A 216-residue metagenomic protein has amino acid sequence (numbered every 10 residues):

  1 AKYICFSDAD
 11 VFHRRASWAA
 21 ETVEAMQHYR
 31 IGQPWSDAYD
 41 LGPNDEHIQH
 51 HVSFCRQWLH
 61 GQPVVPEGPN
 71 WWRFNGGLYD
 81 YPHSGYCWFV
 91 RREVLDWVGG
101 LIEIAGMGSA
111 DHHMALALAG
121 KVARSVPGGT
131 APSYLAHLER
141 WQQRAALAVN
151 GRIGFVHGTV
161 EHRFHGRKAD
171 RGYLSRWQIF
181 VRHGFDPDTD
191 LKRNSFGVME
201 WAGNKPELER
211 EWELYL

Functional and structural regions predicted by a protein language model:
A1-K2, C87: A conserved donor-nucleotide-binding helix/loop in the catalytic core of Leloir-type glycosyltransferases
K2-R14: Short beta-strand-to-loop acidic/aromatic patch adjacent to the donor-nucleotide binding site
Y3, R30-I31, I153: Short, Asp-centered acidic motifs that coordinate Mg2+ and/or phosphate in catalytic or ligand-binding sites
S7, Y79-D80, A146: Residue-level detector of alpha-helix boundaries and kinks
A9, R92, G158: Residues immediately flanking
F12-S109, A115-G120: Conserved catalytic core of nucleotide-sugar-dependent glycosyltransferases
I104-L216: C-terminal catalytic/acceptor-binding lobe
